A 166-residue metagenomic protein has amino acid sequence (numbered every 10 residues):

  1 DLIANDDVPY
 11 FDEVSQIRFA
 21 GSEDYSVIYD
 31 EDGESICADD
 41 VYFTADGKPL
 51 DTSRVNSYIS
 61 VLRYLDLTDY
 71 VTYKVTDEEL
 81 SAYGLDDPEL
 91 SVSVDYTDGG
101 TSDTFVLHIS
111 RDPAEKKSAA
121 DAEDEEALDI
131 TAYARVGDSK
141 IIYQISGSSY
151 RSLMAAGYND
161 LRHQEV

Functional and structural regions predicted by a protein language model:
D1-V166: Secondary-structure "cap/kink" motif recognition
